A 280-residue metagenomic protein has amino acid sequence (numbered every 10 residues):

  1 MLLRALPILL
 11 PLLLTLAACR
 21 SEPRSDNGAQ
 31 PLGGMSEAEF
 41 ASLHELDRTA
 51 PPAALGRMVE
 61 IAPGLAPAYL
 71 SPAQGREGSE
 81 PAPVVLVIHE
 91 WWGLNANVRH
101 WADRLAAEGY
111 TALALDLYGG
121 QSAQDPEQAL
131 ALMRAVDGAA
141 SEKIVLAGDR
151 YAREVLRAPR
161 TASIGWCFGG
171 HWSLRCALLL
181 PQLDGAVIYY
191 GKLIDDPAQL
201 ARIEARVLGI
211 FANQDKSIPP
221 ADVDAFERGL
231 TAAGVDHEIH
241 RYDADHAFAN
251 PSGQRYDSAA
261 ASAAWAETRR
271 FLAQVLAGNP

Functional and structural regions predicted by a protein language model:
L16-A18: C-terminal motif of bacterial Sec signal peptides marking the signal peptidase cleavage site
E22-E154, N250-S252: Serine-hydrolase catalytic machinery in alpha/beta-hydrolase-like enzymes
W101, P219-G229: Short alpha-helix in the alpha/beta-hydrolase fold that links the catalytic acid
L156-W166: Alpha/beta-hydrolase fold nucleophile elbow
G165-G169, S173: Gly/Ala-rich beta-loop-alpha elbow adjacent to hydrolase catalytic centers
G209-F211: Short beta-strand/loop motif that positions the catalytic acidic residue of the alpha/beta-hydrolase fold
Q214-I218: Acidic catalytic loop of the alpha/beta-hydrolase fold
T231-P280: C-terminal catalytic histidine-bearing segment of alpha/beta-hydrolase fold enzymes
